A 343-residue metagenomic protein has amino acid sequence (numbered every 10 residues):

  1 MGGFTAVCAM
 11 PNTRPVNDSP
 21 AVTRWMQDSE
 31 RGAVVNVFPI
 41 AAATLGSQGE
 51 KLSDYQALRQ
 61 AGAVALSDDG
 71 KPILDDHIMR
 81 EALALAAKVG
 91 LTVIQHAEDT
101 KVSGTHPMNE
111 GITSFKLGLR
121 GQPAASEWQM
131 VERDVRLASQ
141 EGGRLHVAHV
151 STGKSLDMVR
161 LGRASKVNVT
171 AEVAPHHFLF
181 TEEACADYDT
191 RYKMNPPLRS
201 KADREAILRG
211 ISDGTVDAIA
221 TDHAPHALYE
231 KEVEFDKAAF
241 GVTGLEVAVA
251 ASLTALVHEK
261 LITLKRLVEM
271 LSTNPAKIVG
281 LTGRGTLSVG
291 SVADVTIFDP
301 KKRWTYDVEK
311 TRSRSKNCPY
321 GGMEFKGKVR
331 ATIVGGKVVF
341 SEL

Functional and structural regions predicted by a protein language model:
M1-G32: Metal-associated gating/positioning segment near the N- to mid-region
G3, V37, L66, H96 (+10 more regions): Divalent metal-coordination and catalytic microenvironments
F4-A6, V35, V64, D217: Short acidic/polar active-site loop segments enriched in Thr and Asp
D28-A42: A glycine-rich helix N-cap at a beta->alpha junction
A42-G49: Active-site beta->alpha loop and helix N-cap motifs at the rims of alpha/beta catalytic domains
E50-I219: Histidine/acidic residue-rich metal-binding segments in metalloenzymes
K116-R144, R191, S212-D213, D217-I219 (+1 more regions): His/Asp/Glu-enriched, well-ordered alpha-helical/loop segment that forms or immediately abuts the divalent-metal
E234-K237, V289-L343: C-terminal cap of metal-dependent C-N hydrolases
